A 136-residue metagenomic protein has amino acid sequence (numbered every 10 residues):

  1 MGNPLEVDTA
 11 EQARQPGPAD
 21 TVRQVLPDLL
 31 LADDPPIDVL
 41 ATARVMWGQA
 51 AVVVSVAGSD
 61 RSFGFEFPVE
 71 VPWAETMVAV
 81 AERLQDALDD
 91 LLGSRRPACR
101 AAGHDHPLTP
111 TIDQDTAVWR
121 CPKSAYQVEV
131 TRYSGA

Functional and structural regions predicted by a protein language model:
M1-V39: General detector of N-terminal leader/presequence modules that precede the first folded domain
Q12-Q15, Q24, Q49, Q85 (+2 more regions): Residue-identity detector for glutamine
Q24-T76: Interaction interfaces in information-processing and related assembly proteins
V69-A136: Cys/His-clustered metal-coordination modules, chiefly Zn-binding fingers
